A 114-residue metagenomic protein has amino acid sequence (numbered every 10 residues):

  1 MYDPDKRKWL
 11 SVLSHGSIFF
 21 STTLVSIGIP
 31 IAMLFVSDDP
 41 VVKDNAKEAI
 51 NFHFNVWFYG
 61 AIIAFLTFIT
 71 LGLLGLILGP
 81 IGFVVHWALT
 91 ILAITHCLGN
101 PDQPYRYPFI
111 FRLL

Functional and structural regions predicted by a protein language model:
M1-V56, T90-L114: Membrane-interface extramembranous regions at the lipid-water interface
W9-V12, L73-W87: Alpha-helical transmembrane segments of integral membrane proteins
F20-V25, L66-P80: Short hydrophobic membrane-inserting alpha-helices and related fusion/pore-forming segments
D44, Y59-G60, L73-L78: Short alpha-helix boundary/capping motifs
N55-A64, F68-I69: A generic, lipid-embedded transmembrane alpha helix
